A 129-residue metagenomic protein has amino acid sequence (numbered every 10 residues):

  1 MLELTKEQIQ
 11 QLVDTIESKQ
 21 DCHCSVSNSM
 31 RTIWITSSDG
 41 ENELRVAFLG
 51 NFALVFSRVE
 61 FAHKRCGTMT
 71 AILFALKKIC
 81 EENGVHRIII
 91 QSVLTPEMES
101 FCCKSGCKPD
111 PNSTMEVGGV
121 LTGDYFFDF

Functional and structural regions predicted by a protein language model:
M1-T32: Short amphipathic alpha-helix that is part of the acyltransferase structural core
T32, T36-A53, S57-R58: A conserved beta-strand-loop-helix scaffold within acyl/acetyltransferase catalytic domains
S57-C66: A short, internal acetyl-CoA/4′-phosphopantetheine-binding micro-motif in the GNAT/acyltransferase core
R65-K78: Conserved acetyl-CoA-binding loop-helix of GNAT-fold acetyltransferases
E82, V93-E116: Conserved active-site alpha-helix within GNAT-family acetyltransferase domains
I88-S92: Conserved hydrophobic beta-strand within the GNAT/NAT acetyltransferase core sheet that lines the active-site cleft
T114-F129: C-terminal "cap" of GNAT-fold acetyltransferases
